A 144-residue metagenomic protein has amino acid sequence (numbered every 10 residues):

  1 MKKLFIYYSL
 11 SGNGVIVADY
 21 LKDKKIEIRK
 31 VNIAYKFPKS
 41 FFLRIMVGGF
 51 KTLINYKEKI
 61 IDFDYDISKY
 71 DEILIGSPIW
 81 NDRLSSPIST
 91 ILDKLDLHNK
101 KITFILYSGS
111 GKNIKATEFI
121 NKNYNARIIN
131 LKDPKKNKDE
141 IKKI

Functional and structural regions predicted by a protein language model:
M1-I73, D82, S89, D93 (+2 more regions): N-terminal beta1-alpha1-beta2 submodule of the flavodoxin-like/Rossmannoid cofactor-binding fold
P78-N81, G109: Short glycine-rich anion-binding loops that position phosphate/pyrophosphate groups of nucleotides and phosphorylated
P87-L92, A116-F119: Short alpha-helix in the alpha/beta-hydrolase fold that links the catalytic acid
T103-E140: Short, glycine-/small-residue-rich phosphate/pyrophosphate-handling segment
I144: Catalytic active-site module of serine/aspartate enzymes centered on a nucleophile-bearing elbow/loop
